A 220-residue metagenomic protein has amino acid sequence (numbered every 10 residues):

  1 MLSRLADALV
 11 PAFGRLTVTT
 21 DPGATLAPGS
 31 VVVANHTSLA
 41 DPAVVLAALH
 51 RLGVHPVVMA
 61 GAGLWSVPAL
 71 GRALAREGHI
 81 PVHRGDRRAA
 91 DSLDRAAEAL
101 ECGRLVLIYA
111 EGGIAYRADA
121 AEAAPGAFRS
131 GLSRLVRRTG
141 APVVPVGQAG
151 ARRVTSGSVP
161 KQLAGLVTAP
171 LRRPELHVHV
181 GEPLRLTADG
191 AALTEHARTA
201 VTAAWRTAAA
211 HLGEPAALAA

Functional and structural regions predicted by a protein language model:
M1-R4, A209-A220: Actinobacteria-biased recognition of intrinsically disordered, low-complexity terminal regions
R4-S38: Helix-to-loop junction immediately C-terminal to a conserved catalytic motif
A27-D86: Catalytic core of membrane glycerolipid acyltransferases/transacylases, capturing the structured, soluble-facing
G29-V31, G103-Y109, V144: Residue-level preference for the first positions of well-ordered beta-strands
A48, A73, E98, R134-V136: Hydrophobic/aromatic ligand-binding patch that stacks against planar heteroaromatic rings of cofactors or nucleotides
A99-S133: Catalytic-site beta-strand/loop segments enriched in glycine and acidic/polar residues
D119-D189: A cross-family acyltransferase "interaction/gating" segment
